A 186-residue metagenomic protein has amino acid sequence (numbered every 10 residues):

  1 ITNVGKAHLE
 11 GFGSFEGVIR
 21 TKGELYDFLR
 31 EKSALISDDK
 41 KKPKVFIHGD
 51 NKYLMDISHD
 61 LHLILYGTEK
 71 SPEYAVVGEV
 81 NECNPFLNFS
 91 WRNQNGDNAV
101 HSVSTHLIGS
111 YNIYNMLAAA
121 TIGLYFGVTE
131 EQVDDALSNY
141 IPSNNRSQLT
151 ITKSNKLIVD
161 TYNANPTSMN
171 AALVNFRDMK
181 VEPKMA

Functional and structural regions predicted by a protein language model:
I1-K156, D178-E182: Acidic, Mg2+-coordinating active-site environments of NTP-dependent enzymes
S143-N145, T161-A186: Active-site beta-alpha connecting loops in nucleotide-dependent enzymes
